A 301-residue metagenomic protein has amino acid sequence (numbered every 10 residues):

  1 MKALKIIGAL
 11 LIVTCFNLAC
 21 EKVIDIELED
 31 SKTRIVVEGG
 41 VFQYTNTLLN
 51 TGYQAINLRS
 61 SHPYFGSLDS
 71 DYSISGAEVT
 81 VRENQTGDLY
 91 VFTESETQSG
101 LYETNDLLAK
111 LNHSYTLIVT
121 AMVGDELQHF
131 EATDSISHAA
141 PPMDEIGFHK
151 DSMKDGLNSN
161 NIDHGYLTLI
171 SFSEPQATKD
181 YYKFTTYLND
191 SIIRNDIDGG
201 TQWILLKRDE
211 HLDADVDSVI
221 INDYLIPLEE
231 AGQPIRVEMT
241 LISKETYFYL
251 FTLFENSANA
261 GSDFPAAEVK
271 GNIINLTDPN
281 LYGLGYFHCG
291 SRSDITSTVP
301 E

Functional and structural regions predicted by a protein language model:
M1-K5: Positively charged n-region of N-terminal signal peptides that target proteins for export
I6-C15: Sec-dependent N-terminal signal peptides
N17-A19: C-terminal motif of bacterial Sec signal peptides marking the signal peptidase cleavage site
E21-E301: A sequence/structural signal for flexible, mid-protein segments enriched in small/helix-disrupting residues
